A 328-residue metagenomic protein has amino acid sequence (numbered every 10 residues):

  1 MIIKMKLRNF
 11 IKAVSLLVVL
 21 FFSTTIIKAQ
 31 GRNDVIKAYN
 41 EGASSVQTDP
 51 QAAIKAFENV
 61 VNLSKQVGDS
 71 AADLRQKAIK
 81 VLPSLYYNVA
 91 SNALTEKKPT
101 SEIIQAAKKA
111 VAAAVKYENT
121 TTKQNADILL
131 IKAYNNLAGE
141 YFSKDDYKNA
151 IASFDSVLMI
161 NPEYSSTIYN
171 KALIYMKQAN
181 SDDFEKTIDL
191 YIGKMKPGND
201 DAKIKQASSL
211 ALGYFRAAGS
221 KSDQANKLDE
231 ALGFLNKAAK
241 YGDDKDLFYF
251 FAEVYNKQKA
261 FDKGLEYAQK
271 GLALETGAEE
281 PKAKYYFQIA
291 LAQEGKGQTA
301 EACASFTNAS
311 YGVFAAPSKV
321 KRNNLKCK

Functional and structural regions predicted by a protein language model:
I2, K6, K12, I26-S101 (+4 more regions): N-terminal leader/linker segments that initiate helical-solenoid repeat arrays
D34, V67, Y117, L130 (+6 more regions): Residue-level recognition of tetratricopeptide repeat
Q47-T48, V89, E96-K97, L137 (+5 more regions): Structural motif corresponding to the intra-repeat A-B loop/turn of tetratricopeptide repeats
S70-A71, A78, L85, N119-T120 (+8 more regions): TPR alpha-solenoid repeat register
L74, V81, N88, L129 (+6 more regions): Canonical tetratricopeptide repeat
A202-K203, A217-G233, E280, F287-L291 (+1 more regions): Terminal, low-structured helical/coil segments at or just beyond the last alpha-helical repeat
